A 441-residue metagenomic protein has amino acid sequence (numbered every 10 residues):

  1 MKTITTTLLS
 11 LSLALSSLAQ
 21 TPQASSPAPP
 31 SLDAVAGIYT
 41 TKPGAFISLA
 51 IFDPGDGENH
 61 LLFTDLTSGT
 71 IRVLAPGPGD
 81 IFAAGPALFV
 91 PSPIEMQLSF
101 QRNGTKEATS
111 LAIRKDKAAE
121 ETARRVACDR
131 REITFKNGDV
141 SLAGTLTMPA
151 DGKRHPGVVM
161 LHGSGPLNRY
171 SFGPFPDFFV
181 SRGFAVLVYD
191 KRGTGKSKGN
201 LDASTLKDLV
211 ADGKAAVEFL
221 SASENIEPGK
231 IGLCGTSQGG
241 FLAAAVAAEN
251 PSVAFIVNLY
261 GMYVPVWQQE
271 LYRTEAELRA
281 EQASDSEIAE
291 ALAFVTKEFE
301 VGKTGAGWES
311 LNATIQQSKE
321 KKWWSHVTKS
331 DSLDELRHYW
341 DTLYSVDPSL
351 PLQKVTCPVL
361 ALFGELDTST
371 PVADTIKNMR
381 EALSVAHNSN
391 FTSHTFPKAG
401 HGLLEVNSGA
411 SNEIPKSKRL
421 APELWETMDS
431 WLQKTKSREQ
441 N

Functional and structural regions predicted by a protein language model:
Q20-K136, A150: Peripheral terminal and inter-domain segments
R154-G163: Short beta-strand element of the alpha/beta-hydrolase
G165-D177, K191: The serine-hydrolase catalytic nucleophile loop
F179-K196: Conserved alpha/beta-hydrolase
S204-E224: Alpha/beta-hydrolase active-site loop
V257-K354: Accessory cap/linker subdomain of secreted extracellular hydrolases
V355, A361-F363: Short beta-strand/loop motif that positions the catalytic acidic residue of the alpha/beta-hydrolase fold
A399-G402, S408-N441: Catalytic active-site module of serine/aspartate enzymes centered on a nucleophile-bearing elbow/loop
